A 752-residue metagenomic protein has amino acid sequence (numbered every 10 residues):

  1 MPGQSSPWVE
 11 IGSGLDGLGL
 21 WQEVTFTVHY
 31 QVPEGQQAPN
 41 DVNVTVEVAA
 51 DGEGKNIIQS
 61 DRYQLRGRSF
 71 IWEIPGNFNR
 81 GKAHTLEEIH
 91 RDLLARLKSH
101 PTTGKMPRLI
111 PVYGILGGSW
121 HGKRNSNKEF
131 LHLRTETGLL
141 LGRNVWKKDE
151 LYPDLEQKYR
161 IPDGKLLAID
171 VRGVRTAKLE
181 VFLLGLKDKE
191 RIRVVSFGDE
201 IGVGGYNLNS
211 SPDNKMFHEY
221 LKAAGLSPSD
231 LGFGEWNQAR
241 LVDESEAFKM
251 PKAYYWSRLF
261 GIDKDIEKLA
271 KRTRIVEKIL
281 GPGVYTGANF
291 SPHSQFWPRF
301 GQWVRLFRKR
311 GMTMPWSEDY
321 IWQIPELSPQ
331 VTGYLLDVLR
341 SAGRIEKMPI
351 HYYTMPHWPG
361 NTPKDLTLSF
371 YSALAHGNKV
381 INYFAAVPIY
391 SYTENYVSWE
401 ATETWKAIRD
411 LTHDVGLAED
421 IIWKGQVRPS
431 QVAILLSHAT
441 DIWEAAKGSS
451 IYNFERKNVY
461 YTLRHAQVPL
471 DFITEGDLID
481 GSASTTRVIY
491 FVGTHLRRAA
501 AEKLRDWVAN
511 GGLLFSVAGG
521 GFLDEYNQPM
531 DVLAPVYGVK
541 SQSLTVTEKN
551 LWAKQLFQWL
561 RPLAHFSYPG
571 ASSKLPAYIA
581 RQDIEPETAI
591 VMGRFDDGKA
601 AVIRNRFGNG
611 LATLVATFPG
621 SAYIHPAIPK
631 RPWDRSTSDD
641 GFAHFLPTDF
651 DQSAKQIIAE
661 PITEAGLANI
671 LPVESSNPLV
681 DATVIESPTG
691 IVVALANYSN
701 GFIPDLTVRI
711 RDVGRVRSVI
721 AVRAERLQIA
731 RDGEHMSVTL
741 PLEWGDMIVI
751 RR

Functional and structural regions predicted by a protein language model:
M1-P162, L166, R175-F197, D230-E235 (+10 more regions): Mature N-terminal, pre-catalytic/accessory segment of carbohydrate-active enzymes
H84-D92, R96, H100, K178-A342: Polysaccharide-binding and catalytic clefts of secreted carbohydrate-active enzymes
L93, K98-M106, A401-T485, A518 (+1 more regions): Aromatic-Pro/Gly-enriched surface loop or interdomain linker that acts as a lid/target-recognition segment
I110, G114-S119, D163-R175, A247-I266 (+6 more regions): The substrate-binding groove and active-site-proximal loops of carbohydrate-active enzymes, especially glycoside
N125-S126, E150-L155, A177-F182, S294-L306 (+5 more regions): Alpha-helical scaffolding within the catalytic cores of extracellular/periplasmic polymer-degrading hydrolases
R272-Y285, Q302-P388, H495, R594-G598 (+1 more regions): Catalytic-core region of carbohydrate-active enzymes that cleave or remodel glycosidic bonds
P315-W322, H351-K406, P429-S449, G520-G521 (+1 more regions): Aromatic/acidic polysaccharide-binding cleft in carbohydrate-active enzymes
V492-R752: A conserved amphipathic helix/loop scaffold that creates a polar/acidic microenvironment used either to coordinate
